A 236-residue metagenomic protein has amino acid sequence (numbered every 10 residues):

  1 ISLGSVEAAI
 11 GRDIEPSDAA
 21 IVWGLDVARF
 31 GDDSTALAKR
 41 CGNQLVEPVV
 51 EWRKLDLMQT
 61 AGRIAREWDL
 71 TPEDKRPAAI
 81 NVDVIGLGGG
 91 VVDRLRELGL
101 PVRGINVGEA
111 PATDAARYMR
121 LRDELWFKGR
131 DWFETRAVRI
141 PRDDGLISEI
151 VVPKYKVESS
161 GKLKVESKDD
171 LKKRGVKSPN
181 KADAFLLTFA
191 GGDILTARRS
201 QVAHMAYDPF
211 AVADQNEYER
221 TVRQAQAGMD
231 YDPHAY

Functional and structural regions predicted by a protein language model:
I1-L25, K39, V157-S160: ATPase catalytic-site recognition across NTP-hydrolyzing enzymes
I14-A19, W68-K75, A184: Flexible, charged surface loops at secondary-structure boundaries
D18, R29-A36: Short, flexible loop/turn motifs enriched in small residues
G24, A28, V82, A116 (+2 more regions): Generic amphipathic alpha-helical segments used as scaffolds and interaction surfaces in large, multi-domain proteins
G24-L25, D144-H204: Charge-patterned, long linear interaction tracts outside catalytic cores
F30-D33, K75, I194-L195: A cross-taxa feature marking solvent-exposed loop/turn segments within ectodomains of secreted and single-pass membrane
T35-K39, F185: Short beta-strand scaffold segments in enzyme catalytic cores
K39-L163, D208-Y236: Mg2+-dependent endonuclease catalytic cores in nucleic-acid-processing enzymes, primarily RNase H-like
